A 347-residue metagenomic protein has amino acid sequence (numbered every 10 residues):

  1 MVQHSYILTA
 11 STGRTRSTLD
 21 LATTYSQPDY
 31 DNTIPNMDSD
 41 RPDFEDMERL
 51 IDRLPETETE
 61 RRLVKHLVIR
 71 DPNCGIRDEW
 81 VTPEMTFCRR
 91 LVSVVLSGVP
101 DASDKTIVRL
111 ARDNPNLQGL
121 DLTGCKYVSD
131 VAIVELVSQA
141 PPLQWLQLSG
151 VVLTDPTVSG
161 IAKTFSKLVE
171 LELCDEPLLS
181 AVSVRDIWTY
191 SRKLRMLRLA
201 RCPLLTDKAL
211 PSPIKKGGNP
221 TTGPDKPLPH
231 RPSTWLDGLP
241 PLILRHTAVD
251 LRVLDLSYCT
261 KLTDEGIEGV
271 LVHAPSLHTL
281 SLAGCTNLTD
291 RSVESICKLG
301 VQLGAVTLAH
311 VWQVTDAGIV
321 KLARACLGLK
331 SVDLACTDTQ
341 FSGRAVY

Functional and structural regions predicted by a protein language model:
M1-P100, D104-A111, V128-S129, V134-V137 (+6 more regions): N-terminal adaptor-interaction module of cullin-RING ubiquitin ligase components
L19, K65-R70, V92-S97, Q118-L122 (+7 more regions): Conserved hydrophobic beta-strand positions in leucine-rich repeat
S26-I51, S212-T247: Intrinsically disordered, low-complexity domain-flanking/linker segments in eukaryotic proteins, enriched
D71-P72, T247-L288, E294: Extended amphipathic secondary-structure runs
P72-C74, S97-P100, T123-K126, V151 (+6 more regions): Conserved "Asn-ladder"/turn position within leucine-rich repeats
V81-F87, I107-N114, V131-A140, V158-F165 (+7 more regions): A structural signal for leucine-rich repeat
S103-D104, S129-D130, D155-P156, G160 (+10 more regions): Per-repeat structural element of leucine-rich repeats
V332-D333, T339-Y347: Leucine-rich solenoid repeat scaffolds
